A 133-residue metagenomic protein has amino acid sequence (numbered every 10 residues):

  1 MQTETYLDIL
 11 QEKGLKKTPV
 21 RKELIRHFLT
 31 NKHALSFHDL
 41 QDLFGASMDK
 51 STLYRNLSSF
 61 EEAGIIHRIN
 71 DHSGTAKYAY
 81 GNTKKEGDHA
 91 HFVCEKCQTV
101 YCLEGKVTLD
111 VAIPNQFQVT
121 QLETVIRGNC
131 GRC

Functional and structural regions predicted by a protein language model:
M1-I25: Short alpha-helical segments that sit at the start of domains
K17-V20, T30-S36: Short capping segments at the starts of secondary-structure elements
D39-F44, L53: A short acidic, leucine-rich amphipathic alpha-helix
L53-A63: Basic amphipathic alpha-helical segments that dock to polyanions
I65-C133: Non-DNA-binding regulatory cores of transcription-related proteins, predominantly C-terminal effector-binding
